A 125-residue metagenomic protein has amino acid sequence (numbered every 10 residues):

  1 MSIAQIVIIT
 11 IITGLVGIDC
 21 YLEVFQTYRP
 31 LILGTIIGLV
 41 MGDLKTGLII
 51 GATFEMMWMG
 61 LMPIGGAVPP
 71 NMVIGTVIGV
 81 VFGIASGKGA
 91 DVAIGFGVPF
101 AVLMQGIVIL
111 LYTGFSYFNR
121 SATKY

Functional and structural regions predicted by a protein language model:
M1-I74: Hydrophobic transmembrane alpha-helices
G17-I18, M59, I84, I109 (+1 more regions): Short hydrophobic alpha-helical membrane-anchoring segments
I18-Y21, P63, A67, K88 (+2 more regions): Transmembrane helix-loop junctions in multipass membrane proteins, especially transporters and channels
G60-L103: Long, highly hydrophobic alpha-helical transmembrane signal-anchor segments
G95-Y125: Helix-loop-helix junctions within the multi-pass membrane cores of secondary transporters/permeases
